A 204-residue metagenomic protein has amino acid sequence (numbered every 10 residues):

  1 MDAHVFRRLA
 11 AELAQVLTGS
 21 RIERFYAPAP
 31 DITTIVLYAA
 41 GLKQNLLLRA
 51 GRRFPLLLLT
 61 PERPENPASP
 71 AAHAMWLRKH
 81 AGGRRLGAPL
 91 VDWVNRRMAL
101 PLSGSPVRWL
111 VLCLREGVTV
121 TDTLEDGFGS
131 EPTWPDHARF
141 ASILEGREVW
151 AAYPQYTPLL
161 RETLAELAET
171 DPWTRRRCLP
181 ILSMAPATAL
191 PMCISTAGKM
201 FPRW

Functional and structural regions predicted by a protein language model:
M1-W204: Extended, highly charged segments
